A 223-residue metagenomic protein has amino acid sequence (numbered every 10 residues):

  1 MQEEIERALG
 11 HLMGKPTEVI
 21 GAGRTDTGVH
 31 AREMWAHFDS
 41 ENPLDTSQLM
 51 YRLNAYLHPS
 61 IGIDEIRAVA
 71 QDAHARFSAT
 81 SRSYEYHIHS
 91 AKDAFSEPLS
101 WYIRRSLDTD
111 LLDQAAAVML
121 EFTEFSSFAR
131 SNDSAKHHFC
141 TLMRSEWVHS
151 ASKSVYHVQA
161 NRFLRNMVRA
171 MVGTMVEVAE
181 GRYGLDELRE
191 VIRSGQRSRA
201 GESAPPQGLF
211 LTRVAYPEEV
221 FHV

Functional and structural regions predicted by a protein language model:
M1-V223: Structured-RNA-binding interfaces characteristic of tRNA pseudouridine synthases
